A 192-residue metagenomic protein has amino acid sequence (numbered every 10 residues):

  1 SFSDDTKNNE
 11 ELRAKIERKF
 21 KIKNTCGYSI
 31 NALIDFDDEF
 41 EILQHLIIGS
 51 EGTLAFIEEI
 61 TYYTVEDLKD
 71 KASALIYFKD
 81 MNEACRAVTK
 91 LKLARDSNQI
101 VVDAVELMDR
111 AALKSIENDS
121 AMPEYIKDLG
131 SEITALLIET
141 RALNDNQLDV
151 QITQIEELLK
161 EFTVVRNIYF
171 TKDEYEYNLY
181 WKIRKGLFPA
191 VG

Functional and structural regions predicted by a protein language model:
S1-G192: Noncatalytic alpha-helical scaffold of FAD-dependent oxidoreductases
